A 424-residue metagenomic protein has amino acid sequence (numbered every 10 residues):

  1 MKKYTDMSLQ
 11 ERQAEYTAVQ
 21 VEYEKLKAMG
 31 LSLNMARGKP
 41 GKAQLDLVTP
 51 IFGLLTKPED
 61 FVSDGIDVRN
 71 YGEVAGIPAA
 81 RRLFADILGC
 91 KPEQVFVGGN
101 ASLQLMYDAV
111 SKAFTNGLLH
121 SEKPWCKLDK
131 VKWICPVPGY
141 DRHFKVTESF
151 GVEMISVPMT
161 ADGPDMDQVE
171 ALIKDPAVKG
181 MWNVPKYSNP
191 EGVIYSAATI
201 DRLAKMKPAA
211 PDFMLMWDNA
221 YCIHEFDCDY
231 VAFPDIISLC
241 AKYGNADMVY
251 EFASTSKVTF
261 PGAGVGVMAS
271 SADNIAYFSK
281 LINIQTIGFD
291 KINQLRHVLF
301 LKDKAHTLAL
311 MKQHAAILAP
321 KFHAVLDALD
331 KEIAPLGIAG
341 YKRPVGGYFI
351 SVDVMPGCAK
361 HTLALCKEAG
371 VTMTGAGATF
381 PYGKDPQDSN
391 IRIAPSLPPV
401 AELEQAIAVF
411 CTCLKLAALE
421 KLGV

Functional and structural regions predicted by a protein language model:
K2-A75, A79-A80, A85-D86, E368-V371: N-terminal "arm"/small-domain region of PLP-dependent enzymes with the aminotransferase-like
G38-K42, S102-L103, G139-D141, D162 (+8 more regions): Short, solvent-exposed loop/turn segments at secondary-structure junctions
D60, I66-P211, C222-G244, A359 (+3 more regions): Conserved core of the PLP fold type I
G98, S238-A319, E332, L419: Conserved core segment of the aminotransferase class I/II
K312-L326, I338-D353: Conserved glycine-rich beta-strand-loop-beta hairpin in the small C-terminal domain of fold type I
S351-P356, M373-K415: Conserved PLP-binding active-site segment of the aspartate aminotransferase-like
T362-E368, A406-C411: Short amphipathic alpha-helices in soluble, non-transmembrane regions that often serve as interface/regulatory elements
